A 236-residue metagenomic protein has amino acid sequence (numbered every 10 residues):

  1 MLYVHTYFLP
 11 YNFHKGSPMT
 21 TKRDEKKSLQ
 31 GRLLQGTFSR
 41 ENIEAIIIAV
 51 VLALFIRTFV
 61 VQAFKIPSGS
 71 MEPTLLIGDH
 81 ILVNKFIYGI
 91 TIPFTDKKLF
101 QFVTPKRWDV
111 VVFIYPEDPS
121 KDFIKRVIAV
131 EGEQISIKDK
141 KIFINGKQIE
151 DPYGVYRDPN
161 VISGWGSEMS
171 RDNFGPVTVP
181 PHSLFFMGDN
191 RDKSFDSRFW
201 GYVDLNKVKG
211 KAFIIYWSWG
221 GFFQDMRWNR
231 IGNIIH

Functional and structural regions predicted by a protein language model:
H5-S39, F55, F59-K65, S70-H236: Soluble "head" domains of membrane/secretory-pathway proteins
E44-F59: Hydrophobic membrane-insertion alpha-helices, especially the h-region of bacterial N-terminal signal peptides
